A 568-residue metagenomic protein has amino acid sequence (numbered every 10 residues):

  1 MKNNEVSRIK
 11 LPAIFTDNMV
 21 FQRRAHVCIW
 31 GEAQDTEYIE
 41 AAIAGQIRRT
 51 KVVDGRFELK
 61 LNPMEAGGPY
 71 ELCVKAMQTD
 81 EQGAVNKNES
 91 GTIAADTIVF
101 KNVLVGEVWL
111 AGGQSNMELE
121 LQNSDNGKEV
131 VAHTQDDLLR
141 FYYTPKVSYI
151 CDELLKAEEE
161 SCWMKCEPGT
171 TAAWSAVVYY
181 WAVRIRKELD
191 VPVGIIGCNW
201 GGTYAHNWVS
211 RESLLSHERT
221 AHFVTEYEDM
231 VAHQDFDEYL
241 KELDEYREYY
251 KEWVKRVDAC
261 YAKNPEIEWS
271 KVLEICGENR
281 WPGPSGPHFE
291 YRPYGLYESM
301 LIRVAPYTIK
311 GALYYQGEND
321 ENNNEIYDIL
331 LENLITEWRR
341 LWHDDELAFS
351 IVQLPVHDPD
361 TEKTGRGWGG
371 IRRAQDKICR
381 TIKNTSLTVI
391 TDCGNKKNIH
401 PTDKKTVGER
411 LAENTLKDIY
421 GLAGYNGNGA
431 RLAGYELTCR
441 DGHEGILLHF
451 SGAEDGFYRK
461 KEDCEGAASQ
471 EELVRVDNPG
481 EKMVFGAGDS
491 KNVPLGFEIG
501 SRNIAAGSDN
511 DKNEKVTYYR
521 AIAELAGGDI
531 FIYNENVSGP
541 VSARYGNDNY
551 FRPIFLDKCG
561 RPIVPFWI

Functional and structural regions predicted by a protein language model:
M1-I568: Cell-envelope and extracellular/periplasmic
